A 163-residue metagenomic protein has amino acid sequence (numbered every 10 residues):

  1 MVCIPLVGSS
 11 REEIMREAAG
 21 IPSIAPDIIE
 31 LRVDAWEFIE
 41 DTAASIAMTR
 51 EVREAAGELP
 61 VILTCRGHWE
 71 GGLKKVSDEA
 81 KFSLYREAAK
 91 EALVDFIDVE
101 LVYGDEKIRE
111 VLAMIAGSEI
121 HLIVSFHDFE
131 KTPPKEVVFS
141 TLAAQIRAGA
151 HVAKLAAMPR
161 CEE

Functional and structural regions predicted by a protein language model:
M1-L6, D27-L31, V61-C65, D95-V99 (+2 more regions): Hydrophobic faces of well-ordered beta-strands that scaffold small-molecule active sites in alpha/beta enzyme cores
M1-M15, G67-E79, S125-E136: Active-site mouth loops of central-metabolism enzymes
G8-S10, V33-E37, C65-W69, L101-Y103 (+2 more regions): Active-site-proximal loop/turn and secondary-structure-junction residues that shape catalytic pockets, frequently
M15-A19, T42, I46-R53, Y85 (+2 more regions): Generic structural signal for well-ordered alpha-helices, preferentially at hydrophobic/aromatic core positions
I28-V52, V99: Glycine-rich, proline-tolerant flexible connector loops at the mouths of alpha/beta enzymes
T42-H68, V111-V124: Alpha-helix-loop-beta-strand connector modules within alpha/beta enzyme cores
V61-V99, Y103: Glycine/small-residue-rich loop that forms an oxyanion/phosphate-binding "nest" at active or ligand-binding sites
F96, L101-E163: Catalytic alpha/beta core domains of metabolic enzymes, predominantly
